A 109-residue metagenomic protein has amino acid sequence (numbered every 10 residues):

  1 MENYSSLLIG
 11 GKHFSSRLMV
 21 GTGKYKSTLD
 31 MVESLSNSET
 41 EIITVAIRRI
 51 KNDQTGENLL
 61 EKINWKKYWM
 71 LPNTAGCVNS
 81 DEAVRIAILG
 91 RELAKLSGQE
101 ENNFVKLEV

Functional and structural regions predicted by a protein language model:
M1-G21, N58: N-terminal amphipathic alpha-helix/helix-capping segment at the start of soluble metabolic enzymes
Y4, L29, R85-I88: Short, contiguous clusters of charged residues that form electrostatic/catalytic patches at enzyme active sites, used
I9-G10, L35, S97: Structural motif
S15-R17, K26-D30: Short N-terminal binding/cap micro-motifs at the start of the first secondary-structure element
M19-G23, L35-S38, T44: N-terminal phosphate-binding or glycine-rich loops at protein starts, especially the Walker A/P-loop of NTPases
G23-S27, R49-K51: Short beta->alpha connector loops
D30-S34, N58-L59: A short acidic, amphipathic alpha-helical/loop segment
S38, I42-V109: Active-site beta->alpha loop and helix N-cap motifs at the rims of alpha/beta catalytic domains
